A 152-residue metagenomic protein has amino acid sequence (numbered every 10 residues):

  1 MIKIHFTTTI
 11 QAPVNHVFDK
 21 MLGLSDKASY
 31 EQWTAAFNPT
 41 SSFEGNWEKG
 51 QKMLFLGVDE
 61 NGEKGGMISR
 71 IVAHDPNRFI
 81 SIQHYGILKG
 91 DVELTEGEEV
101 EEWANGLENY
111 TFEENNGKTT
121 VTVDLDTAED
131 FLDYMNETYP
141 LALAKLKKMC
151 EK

Functional and structural regions predicted by a protein language model:
M1-S41, E48: Hydrophobic ligand-binding cavity/cleft-lining segments
K3-T9, H16, K52, G66 (+3 more regions): Intrinsic-disorder/low-complexity, polar/charged segments enriched in Ser/Thr/Lys/Arg/Asp/Glu/Gln
Q11-N15, N46-W47, V72-S81, T111-T120 (+1 more regions): A short, structured loop/turn motif at beta-sheet edges
S42-M53, G62: A solvent-exposed, acidic/Ser-Thr-rich amphipathic alpha-helical stretch
K52-E60, I82-H84, V123-L125: Short beta-strand segments that buttress and anchor functional surface loops
E60-N116: Hydrophobic-ligand binding "helix-grip"
Y85-G90, D124-D130: Short, solvent-exposed aromatic-acidic interface loops
E101-A104, T120, D126-K152: A conserved amphipathic terminal alpha-helix motif
